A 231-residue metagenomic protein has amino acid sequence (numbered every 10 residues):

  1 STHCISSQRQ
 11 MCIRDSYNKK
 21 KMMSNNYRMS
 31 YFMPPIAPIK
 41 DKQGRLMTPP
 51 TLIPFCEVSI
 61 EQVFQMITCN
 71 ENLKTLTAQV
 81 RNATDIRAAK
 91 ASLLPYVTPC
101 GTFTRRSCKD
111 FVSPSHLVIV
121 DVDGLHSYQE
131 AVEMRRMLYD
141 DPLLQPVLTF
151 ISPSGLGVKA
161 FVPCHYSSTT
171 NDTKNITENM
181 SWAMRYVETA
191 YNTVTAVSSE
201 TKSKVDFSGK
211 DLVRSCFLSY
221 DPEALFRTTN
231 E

Functional and structural regions predicted by a protein language model:
S1-S16: Single conserved hydrophobic/aromatic residue that forms the stacking wall/gate of nucleotide- or nucleobase-binding
R9, H116-V118, R214: A generic secondary-structure signal marking the coil-to-beta-strand transition
N18-L156, C164-S181, S203: Signature for HUH/AEP ssDNA processing cores
F161-S167, F207-N230: Short, conserved secondary-structure transition motifs
D172-Y220: Aromatic- and Lys/Arg-enriched surface recognition patch
